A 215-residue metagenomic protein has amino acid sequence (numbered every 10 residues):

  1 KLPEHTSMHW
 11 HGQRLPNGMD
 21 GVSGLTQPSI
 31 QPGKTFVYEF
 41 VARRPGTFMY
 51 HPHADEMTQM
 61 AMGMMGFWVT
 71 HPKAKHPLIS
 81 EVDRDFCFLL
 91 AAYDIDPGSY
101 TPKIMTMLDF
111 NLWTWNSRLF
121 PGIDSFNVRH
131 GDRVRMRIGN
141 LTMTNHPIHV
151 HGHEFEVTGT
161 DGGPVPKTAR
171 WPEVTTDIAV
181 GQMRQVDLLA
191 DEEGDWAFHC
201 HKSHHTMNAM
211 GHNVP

Functional and structural regions predicted by a protein language model:
K1-P215: Copper-binding active sites and cupredoxin-like electron-transfer domains, recognizing His/Cys-rich ligand loops
